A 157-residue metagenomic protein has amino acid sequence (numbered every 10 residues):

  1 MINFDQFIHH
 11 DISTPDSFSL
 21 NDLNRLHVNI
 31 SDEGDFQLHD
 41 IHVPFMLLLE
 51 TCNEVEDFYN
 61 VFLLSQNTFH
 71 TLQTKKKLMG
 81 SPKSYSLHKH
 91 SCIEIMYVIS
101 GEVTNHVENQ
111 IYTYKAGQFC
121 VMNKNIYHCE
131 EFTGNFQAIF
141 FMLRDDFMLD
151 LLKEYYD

Functional and structural regions predicted by a protein language model:
I2-N21, L26-S31, D35-L38, E50-N67 (+1 more regions): A hydrophobic/aromatic-rich effector-binding and dimerization subdomain of bacterial HTH-type transcriptional regulators
F69-D157: N-terminal regulatory/effector-sensing and dimerization cores that precede helix-turn-helix DNA-binding domains
